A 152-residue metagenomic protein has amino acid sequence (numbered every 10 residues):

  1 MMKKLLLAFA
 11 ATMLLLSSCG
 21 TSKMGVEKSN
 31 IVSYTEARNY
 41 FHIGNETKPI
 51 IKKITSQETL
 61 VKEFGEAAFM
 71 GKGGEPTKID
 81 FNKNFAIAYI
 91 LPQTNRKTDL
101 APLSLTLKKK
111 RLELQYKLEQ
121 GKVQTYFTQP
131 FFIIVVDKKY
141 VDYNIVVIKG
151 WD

Functional and structural regions predicted by a protein language model:
M1-V26: Bacterial Sec-dependent N-terminal signal peptides
C19-D152: Exposed, flexible binding/inhibitory loops of compact, secreted disulfide-stabilized domains
